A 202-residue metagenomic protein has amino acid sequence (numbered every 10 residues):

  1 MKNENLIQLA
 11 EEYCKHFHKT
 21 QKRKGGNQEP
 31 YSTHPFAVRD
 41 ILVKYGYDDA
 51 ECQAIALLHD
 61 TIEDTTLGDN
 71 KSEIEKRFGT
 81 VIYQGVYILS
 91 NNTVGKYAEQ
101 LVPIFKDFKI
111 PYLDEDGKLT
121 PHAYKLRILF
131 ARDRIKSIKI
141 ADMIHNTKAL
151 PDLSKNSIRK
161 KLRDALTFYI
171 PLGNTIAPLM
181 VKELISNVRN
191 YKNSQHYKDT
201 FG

Functional and structural regions predicted by a protein language model:
M1-G202: Active-site helical microenvironments for divalent-metal-assisted chemistry
